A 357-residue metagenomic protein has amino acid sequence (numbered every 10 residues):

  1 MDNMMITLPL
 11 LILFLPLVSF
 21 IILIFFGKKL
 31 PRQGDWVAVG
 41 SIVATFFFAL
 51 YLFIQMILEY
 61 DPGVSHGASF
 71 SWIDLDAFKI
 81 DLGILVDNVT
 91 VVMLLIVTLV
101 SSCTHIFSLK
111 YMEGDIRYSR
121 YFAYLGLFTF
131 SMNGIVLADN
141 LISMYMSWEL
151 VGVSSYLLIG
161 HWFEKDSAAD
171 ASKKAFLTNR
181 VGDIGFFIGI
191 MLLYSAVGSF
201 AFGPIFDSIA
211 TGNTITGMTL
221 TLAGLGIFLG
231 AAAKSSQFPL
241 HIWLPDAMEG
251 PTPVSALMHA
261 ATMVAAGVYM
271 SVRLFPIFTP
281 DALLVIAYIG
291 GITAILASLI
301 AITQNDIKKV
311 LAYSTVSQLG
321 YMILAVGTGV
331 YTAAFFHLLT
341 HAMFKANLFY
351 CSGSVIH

Functional and structural regions predicted by a protein language model:
M1-L10, F25-A123, A196-G217, I242 (+2 more regions): Transmembrane helix-loop-helix hairpins at membrane boundaries of multipass inner-membrane proteins
D2-L8, P16, G34, L141-S143 (+1 more regions): Hydrophobic alpha-helical transmembrane segments of multi-pass integral membrane proteins
T7, L11-F14, V18, I22 (+4 more regions): Residue-level signal for short hydrophobic patches within transmembrane helices of multi-pass membrane transporters
L13-G27, S102-C103, A232, A294: N-terminal signal-anchor/start-transfer transmembrane helix
V18-A38, Y156-D170: Cytoplasmic juxtamembrane interface segments
C103-M144, V153-H357: Hydrophobic transmembrane alpha-helices and their helix-loop junctions in integral membrane proteins
E149: Short phosphate-coordinating micro-motif centered on Lys-Gly-acidic
